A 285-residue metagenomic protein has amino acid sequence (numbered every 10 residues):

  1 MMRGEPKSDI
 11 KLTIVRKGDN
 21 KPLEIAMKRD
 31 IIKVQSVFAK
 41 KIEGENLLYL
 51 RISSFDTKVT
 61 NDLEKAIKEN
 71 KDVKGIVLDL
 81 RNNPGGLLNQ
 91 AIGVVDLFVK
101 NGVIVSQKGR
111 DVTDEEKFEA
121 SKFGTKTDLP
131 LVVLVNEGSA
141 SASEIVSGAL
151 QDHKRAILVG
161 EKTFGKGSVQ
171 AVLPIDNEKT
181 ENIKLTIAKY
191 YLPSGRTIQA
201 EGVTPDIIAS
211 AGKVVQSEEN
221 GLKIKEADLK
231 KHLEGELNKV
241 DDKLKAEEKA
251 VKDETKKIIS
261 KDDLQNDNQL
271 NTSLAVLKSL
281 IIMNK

Functional and structural regions predicted by a protein language model:
M1-D176: Cleft-lining beta-strand/loop regions that shape enzyme active-site pockets
I52, K184, D262: Generic anion/oxyanion-binding catalytic loop in active/binding sites
N61, E181, N268-N271: Generic alpha-helical secondary structure signal
V95-D96, F123-T127, K179-K184, L229-N238: A general structural signal for short secondary-structure boundary/capping elements
E137-A140, G148, R155-L158, T163-V203 (+2 more regions): Acidic, polar loop-rich interaction surfaces within structured domains
K189, P193-K285: Conserved functional hotspot residues or short segments at active or partner-binding sites across diverse domains
